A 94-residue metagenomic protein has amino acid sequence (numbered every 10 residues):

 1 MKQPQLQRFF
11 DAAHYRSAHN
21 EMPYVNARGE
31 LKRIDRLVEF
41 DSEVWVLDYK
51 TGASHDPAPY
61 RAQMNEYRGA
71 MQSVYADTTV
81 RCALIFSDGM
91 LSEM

Functional and structural regions predicted by a protein language model:
M1-M94: Structural signature of nuclease core domains in nucleic-acid processing machines
